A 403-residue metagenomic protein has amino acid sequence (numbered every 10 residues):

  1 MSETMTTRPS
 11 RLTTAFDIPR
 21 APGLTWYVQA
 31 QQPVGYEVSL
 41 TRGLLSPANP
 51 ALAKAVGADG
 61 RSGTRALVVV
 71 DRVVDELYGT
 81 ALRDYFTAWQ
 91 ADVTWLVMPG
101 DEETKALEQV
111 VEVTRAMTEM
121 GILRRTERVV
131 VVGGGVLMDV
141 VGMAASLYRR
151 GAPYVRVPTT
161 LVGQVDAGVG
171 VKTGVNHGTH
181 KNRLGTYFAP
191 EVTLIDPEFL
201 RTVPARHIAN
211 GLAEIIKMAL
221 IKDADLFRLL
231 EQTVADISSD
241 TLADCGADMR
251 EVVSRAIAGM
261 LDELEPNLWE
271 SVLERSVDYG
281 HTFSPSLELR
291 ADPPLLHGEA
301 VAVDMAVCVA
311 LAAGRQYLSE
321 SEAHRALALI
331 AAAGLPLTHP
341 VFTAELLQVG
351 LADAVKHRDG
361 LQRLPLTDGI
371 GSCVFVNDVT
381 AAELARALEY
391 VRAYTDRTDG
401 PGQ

Functional and structural regions predicted by a protein language model:
E3, T7-D17, P22-T25, Q31 (+3 more regions): C-terminal charged capping/lid subdomain of soluble metabolic enzymes
E3-E127: ATP/NTP phosphate-donor binding region
A30, G60-R61, G121-R124, L147-R149 (+6 more regions): Solvent-exposed alpha-helices and their adjacent loops that cap or buttress functional pockets in soluble metabolic
T114-V132, V141-R156: Non-catalytic interfacial helical region
V136-M143, Q164-V165, S286: Short glycine/serine/threonine-rich phosphate/pyrophosphate-binding segments that cradle anionic phosphate groups
M143-D236: A glycine/threonine-rich phosphate-anchoring loop and its flanking beta-alpha core in nucleotide/phosphate-binding
L229-E345: Active-site segments that bind and position negatively charged phosphate/pyrophosphate groups
